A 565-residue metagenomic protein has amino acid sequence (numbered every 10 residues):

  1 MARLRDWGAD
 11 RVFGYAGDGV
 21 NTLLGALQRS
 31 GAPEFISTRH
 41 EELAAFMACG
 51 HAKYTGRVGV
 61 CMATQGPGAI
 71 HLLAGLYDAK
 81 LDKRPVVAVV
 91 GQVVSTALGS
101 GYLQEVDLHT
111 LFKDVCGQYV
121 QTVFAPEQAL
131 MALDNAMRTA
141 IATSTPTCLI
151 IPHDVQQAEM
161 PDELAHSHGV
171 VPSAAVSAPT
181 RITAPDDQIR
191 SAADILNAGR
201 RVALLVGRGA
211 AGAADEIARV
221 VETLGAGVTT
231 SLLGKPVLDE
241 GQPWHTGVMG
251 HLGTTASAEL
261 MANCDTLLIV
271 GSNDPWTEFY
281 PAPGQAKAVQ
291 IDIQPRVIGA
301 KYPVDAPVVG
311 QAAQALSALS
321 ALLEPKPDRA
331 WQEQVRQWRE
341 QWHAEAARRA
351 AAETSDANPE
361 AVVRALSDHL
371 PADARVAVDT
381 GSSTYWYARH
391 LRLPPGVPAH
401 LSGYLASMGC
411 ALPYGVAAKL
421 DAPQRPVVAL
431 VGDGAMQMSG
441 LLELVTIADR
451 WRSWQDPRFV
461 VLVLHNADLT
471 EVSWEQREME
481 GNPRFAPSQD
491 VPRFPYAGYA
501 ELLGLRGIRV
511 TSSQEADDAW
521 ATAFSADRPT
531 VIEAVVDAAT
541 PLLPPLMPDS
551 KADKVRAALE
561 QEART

Functional and structural regions predicted by a protein language model:
M1-D10, Y15-D18, L23-S30, Q337-Q424: Active-site diphosphate/adenylate-binding microenvironment
M1-R329, A372, P426, L444 (+2 more regions): N-terminal alpha/beta PP-like core and its mobile active-site loop of ThDP/TPP-dependent enzymes
V89, A97-V106, N263, G299-K301 (+4 more regions): Thiamine diphosphate
L108, I217, V362, P495-Y496: Generic structural signal for hydrophobic residues
E127, E163, A175, D194 (+5 more regions): Phosphate/pyrophosphate-binding active-site segments
H153, S272, T380, N466 (+1 more regions): Residues immediately flanking
L205, A377, V431: Short hydrophobic beta-strand that contains or immediately precedes a catalytic carboxylate
